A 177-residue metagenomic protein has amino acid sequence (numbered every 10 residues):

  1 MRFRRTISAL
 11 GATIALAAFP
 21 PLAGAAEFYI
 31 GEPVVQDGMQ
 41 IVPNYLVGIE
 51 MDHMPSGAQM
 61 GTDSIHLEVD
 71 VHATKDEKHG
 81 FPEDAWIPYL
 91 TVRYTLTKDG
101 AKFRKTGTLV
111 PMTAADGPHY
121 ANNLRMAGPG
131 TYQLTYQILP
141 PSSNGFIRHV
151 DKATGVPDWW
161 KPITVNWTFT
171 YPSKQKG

Functional and structural regions predicted by a protein language model:
M1-G11: Bacterial N-terminal signal peptides that target proteins for export
A9-F19: Bacterial N-terminal signal peptides
F19-A26: Sec/Tat signal peptide C-region and signal peptidase I cleavage site
G61-S64, F81-V92: Short coil-to-beta strand junction motifs in C2/discoidin
L67-A85: Short amphipathic, basic-aromatic surface patches that mediate peripheral association with negatively charged
K105-A114: Solvent-exposed serine/threonine-rich low-complexity stretches and specific carbohydrate-binding patches
A114-A121: Aromatic sugar-binding surface patches on proteins that engage polysaccharides or sugar-phosphate polymers
L139-H149: Short acidic/polar inter-strand loop motif in beta-rich domains
